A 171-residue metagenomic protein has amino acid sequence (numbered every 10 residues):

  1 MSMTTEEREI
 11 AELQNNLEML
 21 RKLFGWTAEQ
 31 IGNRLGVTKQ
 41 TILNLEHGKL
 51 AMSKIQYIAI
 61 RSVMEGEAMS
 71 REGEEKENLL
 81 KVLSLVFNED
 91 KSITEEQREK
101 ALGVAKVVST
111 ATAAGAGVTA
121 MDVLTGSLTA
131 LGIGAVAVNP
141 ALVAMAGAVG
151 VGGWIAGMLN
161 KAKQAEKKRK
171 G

Functional and structural regions predicted by a protein language model:
S2-K22: A short, Lys/Arg-rich alpha-helix, primarily the initiator
L17, A28, K39: Helix-turn-helix DNA-binding elements, focusing on the entry/boundary residues of the two helices that contact DNA
L23, R34: Residues within the alpha-helical elements of helix-turn-helix
Q30-G32: Short alpha-helical "recognition helix" segments of helix-turn-helix
L35-M52: Recognition helix of helix-turn-helix/homeodomain-like DNA-binding domains that insert into the DNA major groove
K54-E74: DNA major-groove recognition helix of helix-turn-helix/homeodomain DNA-binding modules
E75-N160: Helix-turn-helix/homeodomain-like alpha-helical modules used for DNA recognition and transcription-factor dimerization
G157-G171: Short, charged, intrinsically disordered terminal tails
